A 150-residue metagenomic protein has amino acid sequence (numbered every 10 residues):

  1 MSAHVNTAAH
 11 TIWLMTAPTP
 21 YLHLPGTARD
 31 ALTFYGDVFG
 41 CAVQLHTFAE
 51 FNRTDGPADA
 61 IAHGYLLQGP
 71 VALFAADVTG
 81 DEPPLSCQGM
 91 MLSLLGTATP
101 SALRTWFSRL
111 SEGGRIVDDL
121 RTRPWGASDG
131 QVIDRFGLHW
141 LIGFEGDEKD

Functional and structural regions predicted by a protein language model:
S2-T16, V43-Q44, L67, F74-P84 (+1 more regions): Vicinal oxygen chelate
H10-I12, L22-V71: Core segments of cupin and vicinal oxygen chelate
P20-L22, M90-L94: A structural signal for short, well-ordered beta-strand segments
S86-Q88: Acidic/polar active-site rim loop that often engages polyanionic ligands
